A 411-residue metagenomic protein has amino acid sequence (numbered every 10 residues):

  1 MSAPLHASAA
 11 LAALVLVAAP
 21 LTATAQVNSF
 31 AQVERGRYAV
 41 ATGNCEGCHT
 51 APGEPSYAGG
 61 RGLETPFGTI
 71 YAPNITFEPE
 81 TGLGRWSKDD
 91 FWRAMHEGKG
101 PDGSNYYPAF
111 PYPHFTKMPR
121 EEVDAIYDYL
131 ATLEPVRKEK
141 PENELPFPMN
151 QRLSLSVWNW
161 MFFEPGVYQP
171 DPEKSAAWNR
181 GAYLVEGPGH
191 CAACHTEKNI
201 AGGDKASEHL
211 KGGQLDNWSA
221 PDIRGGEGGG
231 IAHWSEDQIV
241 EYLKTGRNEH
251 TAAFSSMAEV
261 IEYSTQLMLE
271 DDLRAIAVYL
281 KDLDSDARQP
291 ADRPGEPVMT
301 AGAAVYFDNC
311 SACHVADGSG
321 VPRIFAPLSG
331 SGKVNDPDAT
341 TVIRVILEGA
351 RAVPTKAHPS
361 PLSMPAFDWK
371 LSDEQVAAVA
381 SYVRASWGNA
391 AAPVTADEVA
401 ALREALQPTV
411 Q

Functional and structural regions predicted by a protein language model:
S8-P20: Bacterial N-terminal signal peptides
A23-V27: Boundary at the C-terminal end of the N-terminal hydrophobic targeting segment
F30-E64, N159-W160, Q169-N199, D204-G212 (+2 more regions): Sequence/structural segment immediately N-terminal to covalent heme-attachment motifs in c-type and related
E34-R37, T42, T50, E54-G82 (+5 more regions): Sequence context of c-type cytochrome heme-c attachment sites
Y38-T50, P73, D90-E97, P108 (+10 more regions): C-type cytochrome heme c attachment motif
T69-R85, D90, H96-E121, E139-E144 (+4 more regions): Axial heme c-ligation environment in periplasmic c-type cytochrome domains
D89, H96-L184, P188, K198-N199 (+6 more regions): Hydrophobic, ordered structural segments
A193, N199-G202, A206-S319, I324-P337: Extended non-catalytic domains of envelope/secretory-pathway proteins
